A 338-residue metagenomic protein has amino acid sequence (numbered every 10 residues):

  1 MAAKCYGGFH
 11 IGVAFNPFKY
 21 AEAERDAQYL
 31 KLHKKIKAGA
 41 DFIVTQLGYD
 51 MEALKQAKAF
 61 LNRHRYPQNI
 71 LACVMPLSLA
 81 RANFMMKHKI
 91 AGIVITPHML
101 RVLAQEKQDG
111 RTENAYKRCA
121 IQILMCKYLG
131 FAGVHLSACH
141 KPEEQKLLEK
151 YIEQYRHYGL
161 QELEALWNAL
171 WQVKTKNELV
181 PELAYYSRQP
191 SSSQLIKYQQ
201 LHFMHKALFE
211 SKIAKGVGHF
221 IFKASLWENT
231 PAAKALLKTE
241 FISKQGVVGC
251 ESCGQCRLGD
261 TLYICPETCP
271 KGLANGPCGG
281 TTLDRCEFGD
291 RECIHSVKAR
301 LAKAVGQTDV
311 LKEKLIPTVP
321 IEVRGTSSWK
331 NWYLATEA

Functional and structural regions predicted by a protein language model:
M1-E22, A59-Q122, H140-P142, E149-Y186: Active-site pocket-lining/capping segments in soluble small-molecule metabolic enzymes
E22-A38: Active-site glycine-rich loop that binds ribose-phosphate moieties when present
K35, G39, A72, V134 (+1 more regions): Conserved, mostly hydrophobic/aromatic
D41-D50, H135-S137: Catalytic beta/alpha-barrel core
T45-K58, R81, P142-Q145: Active-site glycine- and acidic-residue-rich loops that bind and position anionic ligands or nucleotide-like cofactors
L124-L147: Charge-patterned, long linear interaction tracts outside catalytic cores
K176-A338: Ferredoxin-type iron-sulfur electron-transfer modules and their immediate structural context
